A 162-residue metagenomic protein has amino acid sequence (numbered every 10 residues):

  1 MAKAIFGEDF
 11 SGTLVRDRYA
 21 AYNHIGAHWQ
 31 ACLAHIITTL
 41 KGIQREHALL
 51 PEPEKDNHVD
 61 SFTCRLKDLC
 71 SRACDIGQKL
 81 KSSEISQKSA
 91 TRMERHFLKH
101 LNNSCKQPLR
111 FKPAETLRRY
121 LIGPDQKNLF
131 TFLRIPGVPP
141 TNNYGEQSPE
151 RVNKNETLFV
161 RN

Functional and structural regions predicted by a protein language model:
M1-N162: Catalytic center-proximal scaffold of phosphoryl-transfer enzymes
